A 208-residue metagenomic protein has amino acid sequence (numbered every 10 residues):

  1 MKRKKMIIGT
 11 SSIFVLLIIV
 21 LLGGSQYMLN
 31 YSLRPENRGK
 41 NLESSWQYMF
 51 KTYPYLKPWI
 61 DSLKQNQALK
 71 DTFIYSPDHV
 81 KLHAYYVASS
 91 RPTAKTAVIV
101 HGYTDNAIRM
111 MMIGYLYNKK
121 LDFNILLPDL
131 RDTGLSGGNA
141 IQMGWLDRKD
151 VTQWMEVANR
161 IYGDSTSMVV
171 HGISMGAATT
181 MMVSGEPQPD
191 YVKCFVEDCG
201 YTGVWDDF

Functional and structural regions predicted by a protein language model:
L16-F73: An N-terminal hydrophobic leader/cap segment in hydrolases
P77-A88: A short loop-to-beta-strand scaffold at the N-terminal edge of the catalytic core in hydrolase folds
A94-G102: Short beta-strand element of the alpha/beta-hydrolase
Y103-Y117: The serine-hydrolase catalytic nucleophile loop
Y117-G137: Conserved alpha/beta-hydrolase
I141-Y162: Alpha/beta-hydrolase active-site loop
Y162-S174: Alpha/beta-hydrolase fold nucleophile elbow
M182-F208: Hydrolase active-site cap/lid region
